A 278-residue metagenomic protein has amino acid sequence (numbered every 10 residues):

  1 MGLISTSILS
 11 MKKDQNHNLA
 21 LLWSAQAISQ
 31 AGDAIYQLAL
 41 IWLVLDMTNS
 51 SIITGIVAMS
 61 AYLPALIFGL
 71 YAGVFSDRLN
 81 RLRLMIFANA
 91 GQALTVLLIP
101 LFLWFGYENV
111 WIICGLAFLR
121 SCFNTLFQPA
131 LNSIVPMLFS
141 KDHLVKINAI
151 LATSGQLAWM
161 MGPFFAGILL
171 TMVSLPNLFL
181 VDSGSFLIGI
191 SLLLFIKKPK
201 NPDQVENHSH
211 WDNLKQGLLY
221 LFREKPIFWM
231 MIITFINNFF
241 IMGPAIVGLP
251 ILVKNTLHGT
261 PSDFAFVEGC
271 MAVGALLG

Functional and structural regions predicted by a protein language model:
G2-G278: Alpha-helical transmembrane-bundle signature of multi-pass membrane transport and export proteins
